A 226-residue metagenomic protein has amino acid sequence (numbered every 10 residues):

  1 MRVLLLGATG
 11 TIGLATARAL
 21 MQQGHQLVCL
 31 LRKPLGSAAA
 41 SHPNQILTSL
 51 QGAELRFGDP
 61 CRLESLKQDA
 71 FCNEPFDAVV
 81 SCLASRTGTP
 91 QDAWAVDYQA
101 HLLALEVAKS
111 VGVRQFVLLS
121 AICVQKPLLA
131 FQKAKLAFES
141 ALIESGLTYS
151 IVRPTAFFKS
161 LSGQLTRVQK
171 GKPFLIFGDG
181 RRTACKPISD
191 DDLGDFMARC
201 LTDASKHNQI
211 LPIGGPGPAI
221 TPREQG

Functional and structural regions predicted by a protein language model:
R2, D77-A78, Q115: Structural motif
R2, T9, F196-G226: Mid/C-terminal beta-alpha module of Rossmann-like enzyme folds, strongest in SDR-family dehydrogenases/epimerases
R2-H25, C29: N-terminal Rossmann NAD(P)H-binding glycine-rich loop of SDR-like oxidoreductase domains
G7, L31, S120, G214: Short beta-strand/turn micro-motifs composed of small residues that flank or help shape donor/cofactor-binding pockets
L30, S81-C82, V152: The conserved SAM/SAH-binding core of class I Rossmann-like methyltransferase domains, concentrating on the hydrophobic
L35-A39, N44-L103, V107-V111, C123-Q125: NAD(P)H-binding glycine-rich loop region in Rossmannoid oxidoreductase-like domains and their noncatalytic homologs
S85-G171: Glycine-/Pro-rich loop/turn segments that contact NAD(P) or position catalytic residues in Rossmann-like domains
A100, D179-L201, Q209, T221: Substrate-positioning beta->alpha
